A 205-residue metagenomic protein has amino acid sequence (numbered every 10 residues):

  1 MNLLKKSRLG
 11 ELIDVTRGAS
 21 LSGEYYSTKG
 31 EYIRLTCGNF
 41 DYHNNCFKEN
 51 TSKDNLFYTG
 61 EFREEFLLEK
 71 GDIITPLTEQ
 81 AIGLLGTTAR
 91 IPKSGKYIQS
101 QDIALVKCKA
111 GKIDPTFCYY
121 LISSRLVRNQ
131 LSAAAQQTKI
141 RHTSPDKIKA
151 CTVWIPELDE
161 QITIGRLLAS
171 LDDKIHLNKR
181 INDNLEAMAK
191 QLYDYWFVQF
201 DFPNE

Functional and structural regions predicted by a protein language model:
M1-S22, A150, W154-Q199, P203-E205: Non-catalytic DNA-recognition/assembly elements of restriction-modification systems
K6-Y25, C37-I73: Sequence-specific dsDNA recognition surfaces
D14, I33, A104, Y119-S123 (+3 more regions): Generic alpha-helical structural context detector
L21, K96-A104, I113-T116, Q136-G165: A short glycine-rich beta-alpha junction/loop motif
T36-C37, D54, T59-S123: A short beta-sheet element
C37, P145-I148, K190: ATP/adenylate-binding site constellation spanning eukaryotic-like Ser/Thr protein kinases, ABC-transporter
S123-L126, S132-A133, T152-W154: Well-ordered mid-protein domain cores that form the structural environment of catalytic cofactors
